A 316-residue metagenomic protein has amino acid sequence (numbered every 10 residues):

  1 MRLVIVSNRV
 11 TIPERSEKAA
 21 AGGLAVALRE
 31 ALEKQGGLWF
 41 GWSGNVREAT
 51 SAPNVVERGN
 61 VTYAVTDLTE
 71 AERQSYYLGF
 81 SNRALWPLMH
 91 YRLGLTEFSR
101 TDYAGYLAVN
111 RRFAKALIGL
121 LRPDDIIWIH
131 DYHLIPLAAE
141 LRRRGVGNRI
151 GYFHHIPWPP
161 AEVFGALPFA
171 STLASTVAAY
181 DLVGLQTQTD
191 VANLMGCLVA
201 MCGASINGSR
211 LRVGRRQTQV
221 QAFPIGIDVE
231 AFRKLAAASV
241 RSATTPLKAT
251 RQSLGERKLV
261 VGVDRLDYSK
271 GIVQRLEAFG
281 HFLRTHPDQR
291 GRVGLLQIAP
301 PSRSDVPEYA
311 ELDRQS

Functional and structural regions predicted by a protein language model:
M1-S316: Catalytic cores of carbohydrate-active enzymes across secretory and cytosolic contexts
